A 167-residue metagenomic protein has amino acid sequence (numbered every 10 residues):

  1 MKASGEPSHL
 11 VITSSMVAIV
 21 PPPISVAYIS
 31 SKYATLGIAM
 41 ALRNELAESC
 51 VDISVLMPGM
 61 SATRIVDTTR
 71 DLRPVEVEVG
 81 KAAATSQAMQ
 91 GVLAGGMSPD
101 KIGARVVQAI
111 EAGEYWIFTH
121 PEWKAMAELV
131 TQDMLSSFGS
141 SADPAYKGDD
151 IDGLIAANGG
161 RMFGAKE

Functional and structural regions predicted by a protein language model:
A3, V20, A41-V51: Active-site-adjacent segment of SDR/Rossmann-fold oxidoreductases
I12: Rossmann-fold scaffold of SDR-type NAD(P)-dependent oxidoreductases
S15: Residue(s) in the substrate-gating loop at a strand-loop-helix junction that position the organic substrate next
V20-V26: Active-site loop immediately N-terminal to the catalytic Tyr-X3-Lys motif of short-chain dehydrogenase/reductase
S31: Active-site helix of classical SDR
N44, E48-E122: SDR active-site lid
W116-S140: Terminal hydrophobic/aromatic helix or amphipathic segment near a protein terminus
S136-E167: Non-catalytic terminal and boundary segments that flank Rossmann-like NAD(P)-dependent oxidoreductase
